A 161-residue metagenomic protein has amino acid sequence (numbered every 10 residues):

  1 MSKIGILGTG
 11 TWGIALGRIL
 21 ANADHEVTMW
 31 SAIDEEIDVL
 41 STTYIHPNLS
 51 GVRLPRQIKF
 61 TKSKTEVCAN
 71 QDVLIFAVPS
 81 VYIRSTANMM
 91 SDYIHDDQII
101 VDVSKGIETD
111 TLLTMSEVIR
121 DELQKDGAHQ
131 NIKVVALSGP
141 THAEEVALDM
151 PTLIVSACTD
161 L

Functional and structural regions predicted by a protein language model:
M1-R53, I58-K62, M89: NAD(P)+-binding Rossmann beta1-loop-alpha1 motif at the extreme N-terminus of oxidoreductases
I6, M29, I100-D102, A136 (+1 more regions): Structural beta-sheet core signal
H25, T42-I45, D92-H95, Q124 (+2 more regions): Generic secondary-structure signature for well-ordered alpha-helical cores
Y44-L49, E117-I119, T152-V155: Short, hinge-like loop/turn segments at secondary-structure boundaries
Q57, V67-A69: Amphipathic alpha-helical segments at domain termini/boundaries
A69, V73-F76, S80-D149: Rossmann-like NAD(P)(H) cofactor-binding subdomain of soluble oxidoreductases
V146-L161: Short beta-strand and adjoining strand-loop segment in the mid-core of the Rossmann-like NAD(P)-dependent dehydrogenase
